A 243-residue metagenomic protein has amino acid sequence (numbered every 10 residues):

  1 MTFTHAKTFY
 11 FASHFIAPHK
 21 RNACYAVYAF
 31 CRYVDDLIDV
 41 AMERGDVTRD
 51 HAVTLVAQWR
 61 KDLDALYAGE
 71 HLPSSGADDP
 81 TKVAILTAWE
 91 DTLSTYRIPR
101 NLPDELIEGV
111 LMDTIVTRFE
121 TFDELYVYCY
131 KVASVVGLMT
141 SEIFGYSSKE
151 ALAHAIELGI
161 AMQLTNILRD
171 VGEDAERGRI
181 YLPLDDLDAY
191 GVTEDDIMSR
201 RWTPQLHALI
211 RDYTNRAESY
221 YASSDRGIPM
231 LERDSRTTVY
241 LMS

Functional and structural regions predicted by a protein language model:
M1-Q163, L168, G172-S243: Catalytic cores of Mg2+-dependent Asp-rich isoprenoid enzymes
